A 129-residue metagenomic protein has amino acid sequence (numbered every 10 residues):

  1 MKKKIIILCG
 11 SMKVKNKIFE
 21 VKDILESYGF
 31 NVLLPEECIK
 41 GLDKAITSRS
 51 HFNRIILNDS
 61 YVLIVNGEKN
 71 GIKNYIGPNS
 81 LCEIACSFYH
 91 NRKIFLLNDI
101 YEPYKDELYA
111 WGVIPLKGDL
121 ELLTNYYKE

Functional and structural regions predicted by a protein language model:
M1-E129: Conserved catalytic or regulatory cores that recognize and/or transform ribose-phosphate-containing ligands
